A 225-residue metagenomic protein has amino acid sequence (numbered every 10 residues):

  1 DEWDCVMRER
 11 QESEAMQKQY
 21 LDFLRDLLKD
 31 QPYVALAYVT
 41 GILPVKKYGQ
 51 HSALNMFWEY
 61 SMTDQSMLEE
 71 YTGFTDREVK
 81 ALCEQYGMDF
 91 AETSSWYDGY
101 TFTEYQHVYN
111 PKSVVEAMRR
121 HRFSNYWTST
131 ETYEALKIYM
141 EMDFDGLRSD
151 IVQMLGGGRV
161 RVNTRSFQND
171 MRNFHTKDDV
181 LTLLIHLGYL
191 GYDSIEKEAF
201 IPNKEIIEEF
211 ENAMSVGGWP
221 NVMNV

Functional and structural regions predicted by a protein language model:
D1-V225: Phosphate-binding site recognition
